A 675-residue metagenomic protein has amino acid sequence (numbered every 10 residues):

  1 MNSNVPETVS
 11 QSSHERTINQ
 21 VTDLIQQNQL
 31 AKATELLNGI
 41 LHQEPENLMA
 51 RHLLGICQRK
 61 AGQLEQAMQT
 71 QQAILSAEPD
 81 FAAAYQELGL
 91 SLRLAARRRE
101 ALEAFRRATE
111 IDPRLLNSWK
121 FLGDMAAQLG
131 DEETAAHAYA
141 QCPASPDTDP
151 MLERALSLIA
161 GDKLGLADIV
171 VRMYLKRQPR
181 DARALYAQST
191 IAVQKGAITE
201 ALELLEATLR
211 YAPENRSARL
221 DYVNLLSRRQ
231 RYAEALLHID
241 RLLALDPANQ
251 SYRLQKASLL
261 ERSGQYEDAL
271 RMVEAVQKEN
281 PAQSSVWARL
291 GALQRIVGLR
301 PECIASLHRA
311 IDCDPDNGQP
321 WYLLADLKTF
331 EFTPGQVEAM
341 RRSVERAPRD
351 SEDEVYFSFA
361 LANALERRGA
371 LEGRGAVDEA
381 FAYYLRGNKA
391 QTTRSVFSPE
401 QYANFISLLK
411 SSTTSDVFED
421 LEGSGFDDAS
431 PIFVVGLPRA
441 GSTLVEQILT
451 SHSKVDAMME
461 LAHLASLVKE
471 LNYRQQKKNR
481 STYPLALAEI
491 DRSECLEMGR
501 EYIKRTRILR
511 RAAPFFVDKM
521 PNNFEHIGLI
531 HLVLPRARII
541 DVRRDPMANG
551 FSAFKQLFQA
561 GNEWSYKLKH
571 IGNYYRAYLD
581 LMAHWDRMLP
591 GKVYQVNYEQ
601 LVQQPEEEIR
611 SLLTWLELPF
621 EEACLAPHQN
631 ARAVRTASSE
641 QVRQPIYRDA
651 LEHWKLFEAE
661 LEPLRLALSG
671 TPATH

Functional and structural regions predicted by a protein language model:
E15, M49, A83, N117 (+7 more regions): Start-of-helix register in tetratricopeptide repeats
Q26, K60, L94, Q128 (+7 more regions): Register position in tetratricopeptide repeats
Q43, A77, I111, A144-S145 (+7 more regions): Structural marker of alpha-solenoid helical repeat scaffolds
S306, Y322-A325, V337-P348, F357-D428 (+4 more regions): PAPS-dependent sulfotransferases, especially Golgi type II membrane carbohydrate sulfotransferases
S424-L532: Phosphate-binding active sites in nucleotide-utilizing proteins
